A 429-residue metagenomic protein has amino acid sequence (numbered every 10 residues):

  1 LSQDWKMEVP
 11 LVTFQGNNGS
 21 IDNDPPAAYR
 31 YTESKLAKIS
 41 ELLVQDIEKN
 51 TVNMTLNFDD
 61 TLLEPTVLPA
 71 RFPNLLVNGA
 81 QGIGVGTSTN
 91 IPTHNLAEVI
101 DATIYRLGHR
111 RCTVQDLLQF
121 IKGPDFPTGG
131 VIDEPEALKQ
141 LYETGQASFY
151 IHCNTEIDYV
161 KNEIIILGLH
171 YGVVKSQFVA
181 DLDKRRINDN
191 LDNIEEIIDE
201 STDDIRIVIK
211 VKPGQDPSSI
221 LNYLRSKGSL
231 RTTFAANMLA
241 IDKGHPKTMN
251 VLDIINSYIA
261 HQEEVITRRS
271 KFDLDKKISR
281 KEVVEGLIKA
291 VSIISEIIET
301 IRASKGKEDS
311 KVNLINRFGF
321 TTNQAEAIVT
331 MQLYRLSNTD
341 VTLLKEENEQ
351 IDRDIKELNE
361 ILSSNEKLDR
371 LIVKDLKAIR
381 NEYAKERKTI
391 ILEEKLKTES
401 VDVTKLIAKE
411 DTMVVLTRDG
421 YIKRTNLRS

Functional and structural regions predicted by a protein language model:
L1-G145, V208, S429: Catalytic phosphate-handling regions of large nucleic-acid enzymes and associated NTPases
Q81-I83, T87-S429: C-terminal interaction appendages of subunits in large macromolecular complexes
